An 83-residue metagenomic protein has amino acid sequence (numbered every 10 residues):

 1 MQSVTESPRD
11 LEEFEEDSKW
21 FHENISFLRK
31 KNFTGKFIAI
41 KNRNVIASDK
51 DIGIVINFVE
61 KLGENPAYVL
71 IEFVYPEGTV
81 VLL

Functional and structural regions predicted by a protein language model:
M1-W20: Short, compositionally biased leader-like segments
Q2, K31, N44, E60-Y75: Short arginine-rich
D17, N24, D51-V55: Amphipathic alpha-helical interface surfaces
H22-N42: Short aromatic-glycine-(Arg/Gly/Cys) micro-motifs in beta-strand/loop hairpins
R43-K50: A short, exposed loop/beta-hairpin motif centered on an aromatic-Gly-Thr core
K50-E64: A short, charged, amphipathic alpha-helix used as a generic interaction element across diverse proteins
V74-L82: Short proline/glycine- and acidic-rich turn/helix-capping motifs at secondary-structure junctions
